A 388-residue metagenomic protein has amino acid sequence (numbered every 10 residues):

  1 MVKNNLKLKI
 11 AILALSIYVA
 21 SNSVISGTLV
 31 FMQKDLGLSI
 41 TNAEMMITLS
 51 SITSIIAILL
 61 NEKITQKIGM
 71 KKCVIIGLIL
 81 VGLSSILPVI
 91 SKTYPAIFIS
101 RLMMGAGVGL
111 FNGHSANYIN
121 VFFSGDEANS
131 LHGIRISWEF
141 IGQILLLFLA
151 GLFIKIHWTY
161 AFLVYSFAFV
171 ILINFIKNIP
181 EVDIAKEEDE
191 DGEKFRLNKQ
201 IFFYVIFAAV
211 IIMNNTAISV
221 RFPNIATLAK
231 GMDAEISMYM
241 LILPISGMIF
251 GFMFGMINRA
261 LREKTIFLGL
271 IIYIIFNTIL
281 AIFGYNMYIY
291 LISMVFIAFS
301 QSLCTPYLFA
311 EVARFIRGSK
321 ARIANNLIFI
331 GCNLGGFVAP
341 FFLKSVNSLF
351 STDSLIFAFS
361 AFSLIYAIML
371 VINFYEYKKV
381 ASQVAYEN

Functional and structural regions predicted by a protein language model:
S26, Q200-M248: Extracytoplasmic gate region of multi-pass secondary transporters
I56-Y94: Conserved MFS/SLC helix-loop-helix module at the cytosolic interface between two early adjacent transmembrane helices
A57-M70, F250-R262, N347: Helix-to-loop junctions at the C-terminal end of transmembrane segments in multipass secondary transporters
S84, P95-M103, Y288-F296: Paired small-residue
Y94, S100-E139: Cytoplasmic helix-loop-helix junction between adjacent transmembrane helices in 12-TM secondary transporters
G125-D126, L131-K177: Helix-loop-helix hairpin linking two adjacent transmembrane segments in secondary transporters
E263-L308: C-terminal transmembrane helical hairpin of 12-TM major facilitator-type secondary transporters
A313-T352: A late C-terminal transmembrane helix in Major Facilitator Superfamily
